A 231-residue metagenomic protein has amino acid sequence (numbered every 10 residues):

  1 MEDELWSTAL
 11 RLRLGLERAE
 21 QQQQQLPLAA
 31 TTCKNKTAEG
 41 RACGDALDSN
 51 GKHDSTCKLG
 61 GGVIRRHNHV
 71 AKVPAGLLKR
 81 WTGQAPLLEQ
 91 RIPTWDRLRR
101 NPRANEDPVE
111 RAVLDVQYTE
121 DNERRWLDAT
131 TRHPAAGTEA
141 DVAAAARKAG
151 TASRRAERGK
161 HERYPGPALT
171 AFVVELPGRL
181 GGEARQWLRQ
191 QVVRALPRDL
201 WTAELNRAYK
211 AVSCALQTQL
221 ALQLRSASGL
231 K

Functional and structural regions predicted by a protein language model:
M1-A42, G61-G62, G76, T94-A112 (+2 more regions): Non-catalytic C-terminal interaction segments of nucleic acid-processing enzymes
G40-V70: Short Cys/His-based metal-binding microdomains
G51-T56, P74, L127, A171: Short, conserved catalytic/metal-binding micro-motifs enriched in Asp/Glu and His
N68-T82: Inter-domain linker/hinge segments that demarcate the starts of reverse transcriptase and RNase H-type modules
T82-E89: Short secondary-structure junctions
